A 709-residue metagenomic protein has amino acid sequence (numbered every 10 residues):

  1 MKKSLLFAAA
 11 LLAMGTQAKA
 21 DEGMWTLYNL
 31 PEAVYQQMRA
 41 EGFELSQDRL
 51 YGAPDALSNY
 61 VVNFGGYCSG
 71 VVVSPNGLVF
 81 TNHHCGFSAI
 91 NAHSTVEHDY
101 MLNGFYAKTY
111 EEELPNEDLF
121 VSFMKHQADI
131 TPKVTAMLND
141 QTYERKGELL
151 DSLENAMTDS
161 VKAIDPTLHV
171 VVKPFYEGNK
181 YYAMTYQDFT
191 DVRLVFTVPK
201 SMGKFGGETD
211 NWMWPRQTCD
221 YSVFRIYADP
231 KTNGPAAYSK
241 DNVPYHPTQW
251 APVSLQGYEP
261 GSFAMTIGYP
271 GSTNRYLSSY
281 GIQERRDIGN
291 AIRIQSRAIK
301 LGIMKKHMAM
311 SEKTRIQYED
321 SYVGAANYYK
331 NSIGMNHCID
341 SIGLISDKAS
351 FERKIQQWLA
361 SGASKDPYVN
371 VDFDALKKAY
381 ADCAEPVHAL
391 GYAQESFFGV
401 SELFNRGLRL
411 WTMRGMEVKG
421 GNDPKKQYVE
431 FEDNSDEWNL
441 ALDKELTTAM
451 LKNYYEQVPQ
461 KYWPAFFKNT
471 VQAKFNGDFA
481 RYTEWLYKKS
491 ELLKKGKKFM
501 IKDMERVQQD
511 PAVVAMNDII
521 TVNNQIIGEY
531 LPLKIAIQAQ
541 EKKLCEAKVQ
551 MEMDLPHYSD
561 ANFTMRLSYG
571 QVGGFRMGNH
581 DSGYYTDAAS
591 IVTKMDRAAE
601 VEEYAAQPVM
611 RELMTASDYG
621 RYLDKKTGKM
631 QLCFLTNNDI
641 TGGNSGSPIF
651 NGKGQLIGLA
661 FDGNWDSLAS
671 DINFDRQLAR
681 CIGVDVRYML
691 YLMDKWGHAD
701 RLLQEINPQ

Functional and structural regions predicted by a protein language model:
K2, G15-Q709: Terminal presequence/propeptide segments associated with secretion/organelle targeting and zymogen/polyprotein
S4-A13: Sec-dependent N-terminal signal peptides
